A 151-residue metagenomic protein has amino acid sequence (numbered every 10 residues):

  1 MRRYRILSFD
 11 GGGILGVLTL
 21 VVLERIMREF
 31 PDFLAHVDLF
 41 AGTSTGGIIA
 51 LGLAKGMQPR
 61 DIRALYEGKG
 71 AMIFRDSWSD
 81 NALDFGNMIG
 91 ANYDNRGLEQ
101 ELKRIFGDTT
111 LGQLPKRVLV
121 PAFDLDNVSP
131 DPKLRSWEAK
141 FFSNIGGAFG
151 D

Functional and structural regions predicted by a protein language model:
R2-Y4, P115-K116: Short coil/turn connectors at secondary-structure junctions
R3-S8, G13-L102, W137-F141: Patatin-like phospholipase
L83-D151: Active-site-adjacent alpha/beta core region of enzyme catalytic domains
